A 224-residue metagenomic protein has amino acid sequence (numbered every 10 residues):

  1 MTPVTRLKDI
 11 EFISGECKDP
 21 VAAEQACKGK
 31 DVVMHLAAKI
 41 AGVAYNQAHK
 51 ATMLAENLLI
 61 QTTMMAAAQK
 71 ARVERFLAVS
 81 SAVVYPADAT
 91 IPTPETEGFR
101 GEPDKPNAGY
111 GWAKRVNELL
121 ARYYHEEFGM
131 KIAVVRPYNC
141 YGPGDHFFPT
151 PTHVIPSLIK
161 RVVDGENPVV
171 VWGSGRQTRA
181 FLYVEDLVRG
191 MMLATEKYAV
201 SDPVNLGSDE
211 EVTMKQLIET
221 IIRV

Functional and structural regions predicted by a protein language model:
I10, S14-N57, K70: NAD(P)H-binding glycine-rich loop region in Rossmannoid oxidoreductase-like domains and their noncatalytic homologs
G15, D164-V224: C-terminal substrate-binding subdomain of Rossmann-fold SDR/epimerase-dehydratase oxidoreductases
D19, I60-T63, R75, F99 (+2 more regions): Conserved cofactor-binding/catalytic machinery of classical short-chain dehydrogenase/reductase
V33-K39, F76-A82, V135-P137: SDR active-site strand-loop-helix element
G42-V43, A78-P94, G109-R115, E126-E127 (+1 more regions): Conserved catalytic-site region of short-chain dehydrogenase/reductase
L59-N107, A133: Conserved Rossmann-fold NAD(P)-dependent oxidoreductase catalytic core, especially the SDR/UDP-sugar
T63-A66, A87, K105-Y138, S157-E166: Active-site Tyr-X1-5-Lys
P106-Y110, Y138-T152, G173-E185, S208-V212: Glycine-rich "substrate-gating" loop/helix at the edge of Rossmann-like oxidoreductase active sites
